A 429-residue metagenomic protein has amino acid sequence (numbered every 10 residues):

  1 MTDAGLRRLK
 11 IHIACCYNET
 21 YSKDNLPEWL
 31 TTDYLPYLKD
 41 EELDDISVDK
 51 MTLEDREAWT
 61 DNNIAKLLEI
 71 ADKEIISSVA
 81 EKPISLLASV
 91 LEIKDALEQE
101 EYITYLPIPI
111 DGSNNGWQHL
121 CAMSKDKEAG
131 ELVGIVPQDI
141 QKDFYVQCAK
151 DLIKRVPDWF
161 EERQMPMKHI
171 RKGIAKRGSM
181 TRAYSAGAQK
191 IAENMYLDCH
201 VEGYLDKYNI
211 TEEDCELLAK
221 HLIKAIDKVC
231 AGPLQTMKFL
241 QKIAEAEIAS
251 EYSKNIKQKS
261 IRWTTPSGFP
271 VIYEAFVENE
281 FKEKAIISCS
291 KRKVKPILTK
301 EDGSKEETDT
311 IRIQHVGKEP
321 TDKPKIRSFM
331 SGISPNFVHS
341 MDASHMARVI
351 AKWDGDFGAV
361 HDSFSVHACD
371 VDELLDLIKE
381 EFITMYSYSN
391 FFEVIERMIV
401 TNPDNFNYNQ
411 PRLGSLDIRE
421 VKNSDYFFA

Functional and structural regions predicted by a protein language model:
M1-A429: Conserved catalytic core of nucleotide polymerization and phosphodiester-bond processing enzymes
